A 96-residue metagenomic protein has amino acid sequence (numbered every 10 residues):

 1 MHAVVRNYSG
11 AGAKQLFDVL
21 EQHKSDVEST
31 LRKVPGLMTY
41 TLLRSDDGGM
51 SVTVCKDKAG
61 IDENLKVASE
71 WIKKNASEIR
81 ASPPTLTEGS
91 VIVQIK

Functional and structural regions predicted by a protein language model:
M1-M50, K56-E70, S77-K96: Short S/T/G/P-rich N-terminal loop/turn motif that feeds into the first structured element of a domain
